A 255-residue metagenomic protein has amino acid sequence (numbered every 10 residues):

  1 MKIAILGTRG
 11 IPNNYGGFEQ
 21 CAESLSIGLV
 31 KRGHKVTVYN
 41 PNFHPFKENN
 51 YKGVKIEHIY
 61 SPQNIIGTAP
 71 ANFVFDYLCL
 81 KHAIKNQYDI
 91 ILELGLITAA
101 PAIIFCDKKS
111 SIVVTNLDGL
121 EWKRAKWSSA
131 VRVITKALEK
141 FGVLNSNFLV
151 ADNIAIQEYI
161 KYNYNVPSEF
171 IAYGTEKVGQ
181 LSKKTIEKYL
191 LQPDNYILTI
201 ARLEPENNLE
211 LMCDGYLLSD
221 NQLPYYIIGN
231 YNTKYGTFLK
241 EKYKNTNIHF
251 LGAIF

Functional and structural regions predicted by a protein language model:
A4, L190-N207, C213-D220, Y226: Conserved donor-binding/catalytic core segment of Leloir-type glycosyltransferases
T8-N14, G28-G67, A155-N163, N230-K234: N-terminal strand-loop element at the rim of the active site of nucleotide-sugar-dependent glycosyltransferases
K52-K81, A125-V131: A short, charged, and often flexible helix/loop element on the N-terminal side of the glycosyltransferase catalytic
I66-G67, A100, V114-V131, N145-F148 (+1 more regions): A short, histidine- and acid-enriched strand-loop-helix "catalytic/donor-clamping" loop that lines the nucleotide-sugar
A71-I84, Y88-D118: An aromatic- and histidine-rich active-site surface loop
K81-I84, V131-L149: Membrane-proximal helix-turn-helix segments that form the acceptor-binding/catalytic region of lipid-linked
I112-T115, E139-S182, L191-Y196, H249-L251: Donor nucleotide-sugar binding/catalytic pocket of nucleotide-sugar-dependent glycosyltransferases
T237-I254: Nucleotide-activated donor-binding/catalytic signature segment of Leloir-type glycosyltransferases, i.e., the conserved
